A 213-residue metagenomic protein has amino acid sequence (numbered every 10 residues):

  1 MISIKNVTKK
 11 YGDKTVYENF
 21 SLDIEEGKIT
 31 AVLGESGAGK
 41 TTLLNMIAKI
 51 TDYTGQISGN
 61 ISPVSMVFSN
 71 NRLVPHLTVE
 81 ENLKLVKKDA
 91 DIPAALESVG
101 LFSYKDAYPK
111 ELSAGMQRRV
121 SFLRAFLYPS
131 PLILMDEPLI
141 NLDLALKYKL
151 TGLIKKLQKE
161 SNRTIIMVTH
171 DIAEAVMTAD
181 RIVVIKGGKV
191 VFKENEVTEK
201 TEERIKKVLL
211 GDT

Functional and structural regions predicted by a protein language model:
I2, Y17-N19: Conserved structural motif at the start of ABC-family nucleotide-binding domains
L33-E35: The feature captures the beta-strand-to-loop junction immediately N-terminal to the Walker
A90-Y104, K155-K156: Conserved ABC ATPase "signature" region
Y108-L112, M116: Conserved ABC ATPase signature
F122: Hydrophobic anchor residue at the start of the ABC signature
I133-E137: Catalytic Walker B motif of ABC-type/P-loop ATPase nucleotide-binding domains
K189-G211: Conserved beta-strand-loop-alpha-helix hinge in the C-terminal portion of ABC ATPase nucleotide-binding domains
